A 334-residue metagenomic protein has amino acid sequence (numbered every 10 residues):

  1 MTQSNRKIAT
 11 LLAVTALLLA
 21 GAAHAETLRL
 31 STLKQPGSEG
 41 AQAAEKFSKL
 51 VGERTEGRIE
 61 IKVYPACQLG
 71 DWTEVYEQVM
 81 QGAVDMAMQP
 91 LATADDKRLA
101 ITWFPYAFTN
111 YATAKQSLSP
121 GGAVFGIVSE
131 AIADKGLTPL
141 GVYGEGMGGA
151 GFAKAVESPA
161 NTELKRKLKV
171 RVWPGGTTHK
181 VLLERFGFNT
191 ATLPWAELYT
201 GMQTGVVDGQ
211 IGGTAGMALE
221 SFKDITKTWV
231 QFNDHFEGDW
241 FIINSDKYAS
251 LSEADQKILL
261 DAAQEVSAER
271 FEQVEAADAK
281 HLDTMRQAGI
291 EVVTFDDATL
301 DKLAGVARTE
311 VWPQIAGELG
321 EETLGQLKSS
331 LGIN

Functional and structural regions predicted by a protein language model:
T2-L12: Bacterial N-terminal signal peptides that target proteins for export
N5, A94, V128-S129: Hydrophobic alpha-helical segments with strong N-terminal bias
L12-V14, E26-K115, I132-A133, T138-N334: N-terminal secretory/targeting leader peptides
L19-A25: Sec/Tat signal peptide C-region and signal peptidase I cleavage site
S119-G136: Hinge/lid segment of periplasmic solute-binding proteins
